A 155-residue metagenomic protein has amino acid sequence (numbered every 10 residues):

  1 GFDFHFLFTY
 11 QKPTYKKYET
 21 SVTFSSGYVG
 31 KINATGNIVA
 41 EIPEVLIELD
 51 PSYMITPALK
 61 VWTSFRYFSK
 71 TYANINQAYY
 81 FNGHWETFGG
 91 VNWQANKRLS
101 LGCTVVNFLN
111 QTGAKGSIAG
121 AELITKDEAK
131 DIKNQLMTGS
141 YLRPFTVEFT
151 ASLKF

Functional and structural regions predicted by a protein language model:
G1-T71: Gram-negative outer-membrane beta-barrel transporters
L7, F88-N92: Transmembrane beta-barrel strand/turn architecture of Gram-negative outer membrane proteins
K16-Y18, V61, A73-I75, L99-L101 (+1 more regions): Short acidic, gly/pro-rich beta-turn/loop elements at beta-sheet edges and active-site/ligand-binding grooves
T20-V29, S69, A78-G83, S117-D127: Flexible, surface-exposed loop regions and adjacent strand-edge segments of Gram-negative outer-membrane beta-barrel
Y28-N37, A73-A78, F88, N134-G139: Extracellular loop and loop/strand-boundary signature of outer-membrane beta-barrel proteins
E41-I47, G83-T87, R143-V147: Residues that define the transmembrane beta-barrel architecture of outer-membrane proteins
A58-K60, H84-F88, R98-S100, T146: Active-site lining segments that contact anionic ligands and/or coordinate catalytic metals
S69-T71, W93-F155: C-terminal beta-signal and adjacent terminal beta-strands/loops of Gram-negative outer-membrane beta-barrel proteins
